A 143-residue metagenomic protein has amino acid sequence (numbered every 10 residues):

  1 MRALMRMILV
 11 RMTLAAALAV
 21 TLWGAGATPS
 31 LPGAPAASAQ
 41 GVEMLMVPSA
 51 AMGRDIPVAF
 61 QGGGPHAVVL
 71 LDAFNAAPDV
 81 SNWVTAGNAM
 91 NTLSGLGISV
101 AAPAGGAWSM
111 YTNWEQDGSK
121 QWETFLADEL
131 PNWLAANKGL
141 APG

Functional and structural regions predicted by a protein language model:
R6-G26: Sec-dependent N-terminal signal peptides
V20-V42: C-terminal region of N-terminal signal peptides and the immediate post-cleavage residues of exported proteins
P35-G62: N-terminal cap/lid segment of alpha/beta-hydrolase-fold proteins
A59, P65-A76: Short beta-strand element of the alpha/beta-hydrolase
N75-P78, V100: Serine-hydrolase catalytic-loop signature spanning alpha/beta hydrolases and amidase-signature enzymes
N82-V100: Short amphipathic alpha-helix adjacent to the substrate-entry channel of hydrolases
D117-N137: Alpha/beta-hydrolase active-site loop
K138-G143: Alpha/beta-hydrolase fold nucleophile elbow
